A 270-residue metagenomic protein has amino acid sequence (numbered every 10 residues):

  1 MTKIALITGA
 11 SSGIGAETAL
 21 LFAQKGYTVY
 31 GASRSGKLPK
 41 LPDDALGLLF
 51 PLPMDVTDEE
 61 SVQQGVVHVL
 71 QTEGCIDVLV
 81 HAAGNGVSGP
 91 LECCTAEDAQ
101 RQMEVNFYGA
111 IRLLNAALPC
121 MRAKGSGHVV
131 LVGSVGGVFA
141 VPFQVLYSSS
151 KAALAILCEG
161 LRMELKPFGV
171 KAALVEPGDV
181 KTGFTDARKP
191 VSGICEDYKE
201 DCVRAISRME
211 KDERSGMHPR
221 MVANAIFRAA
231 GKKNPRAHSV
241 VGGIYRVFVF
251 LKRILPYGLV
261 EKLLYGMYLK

Functional and structural regions predicted by a protein language model:
S11-S12: Conserved glycine-rich cofactor-binding loop
K25-K40: Conserved glycine-rich Rossmann-like NAD(P)H-binding loop of the short-chain dehydrogenase/reductase
M54-Q64, A96: The beta1-alpha1 cofactor-binding region of Rossmann-like NAD(H)/NADP(H)-dependent oxidoreductases
P90-L91, D98-Q100: Substrate-binding pocket helix/loop in short-chain dehydrogenase/reductase
L114, S150-A153: Active-site helix of classical SDR
S134: Residue(s) in the substrate-gating loop at a strand-loop-helix junction that position the organic substrate next
K166-E213: C-terminal beta-strand-loop-alpha-helix "lid" module of Rossmann-like NAD(P)-dependent dehydrogenases
